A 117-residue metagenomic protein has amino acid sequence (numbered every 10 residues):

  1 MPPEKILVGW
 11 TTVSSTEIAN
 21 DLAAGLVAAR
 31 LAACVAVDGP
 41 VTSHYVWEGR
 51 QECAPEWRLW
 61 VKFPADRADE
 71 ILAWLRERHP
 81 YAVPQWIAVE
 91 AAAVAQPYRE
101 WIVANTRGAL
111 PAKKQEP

Functional and structural regions predicted by a protein language model:
M1-P117: Positively charged, small/polar-rich N-terminal and surface patches that mediate targeting and assembly and bind
